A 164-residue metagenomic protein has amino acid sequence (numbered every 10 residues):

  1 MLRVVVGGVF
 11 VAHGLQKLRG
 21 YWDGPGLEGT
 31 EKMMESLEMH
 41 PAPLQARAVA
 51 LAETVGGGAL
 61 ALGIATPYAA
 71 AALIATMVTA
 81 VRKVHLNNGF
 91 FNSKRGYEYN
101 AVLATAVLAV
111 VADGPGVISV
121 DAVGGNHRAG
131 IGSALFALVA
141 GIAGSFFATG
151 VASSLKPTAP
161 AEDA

Functional and structural regions predicted by a protein language model:
M1-K17, T66-A164: Extended, low-polarity transmembrane helix blocks
V9, H13-V49: Solvent-exposed, well-ordered loop and adjacent helix/strand elements within mature globular domains that form
F10, R47-A50, T54, I64 (+1 more regions): Hydrophobic transmembrane-helix microenvironments that flank and shape a buried ionizable site
K32, V49, G63, L73-T76: Internal, well-ordered alpha-helical scaffold/interface segments that support domain packing or protein-protein contacts
L37-L44, I64, F90, K94: Juxtamembrane loop-transmembrane helix junctions in multi-pass integral membrane proteins, especially the extracellular
P43, G56-G57, L103-T105: Short hydrophobic "helix-edge" motifs at membrane interfaces and signal-peptide entry regions
L51-L60, V84-H85: Hydrophobic, membrane-inserted alpha-helices
L60-T66: Transmembrane alpha-helical segments of multipass membrane enzymes and assembly factors that act on membrane-embedded
